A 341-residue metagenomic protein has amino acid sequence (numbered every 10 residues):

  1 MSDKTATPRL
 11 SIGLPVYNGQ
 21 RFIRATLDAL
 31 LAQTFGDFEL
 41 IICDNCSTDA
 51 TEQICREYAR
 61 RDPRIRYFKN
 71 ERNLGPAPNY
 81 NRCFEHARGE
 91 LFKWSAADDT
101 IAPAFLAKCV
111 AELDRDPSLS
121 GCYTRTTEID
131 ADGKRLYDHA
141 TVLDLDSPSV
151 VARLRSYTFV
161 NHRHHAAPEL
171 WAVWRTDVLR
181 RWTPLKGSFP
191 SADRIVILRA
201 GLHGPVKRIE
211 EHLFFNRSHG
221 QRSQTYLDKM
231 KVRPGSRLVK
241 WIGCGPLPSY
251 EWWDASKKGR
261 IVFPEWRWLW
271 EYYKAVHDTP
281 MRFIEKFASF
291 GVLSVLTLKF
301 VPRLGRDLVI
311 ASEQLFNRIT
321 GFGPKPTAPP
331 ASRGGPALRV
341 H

Functional and structural regions predicted by a protein language model:
M1-A29: N-proximal low-complexity "stem/linker" segments adjacent to membrane-targeting elements
I12, E85, A102, T124 (+2 more regions): Conserved nucleotide-sugar donor-binding catalytic segment
R24, D49-E57, A104: Acidic helix N-cap motif at the loop->helix transition within catalytic regions of sugar-transfer enzymes
D28-D37: Short, acidic, metal-binding catalytic loop of nucleotide-sugar glycosyltransferases
D44-Q53, R72, A96: A conserved acidic beta->alpha catalytic loop
N70-A87, T100: Glycine-rich, basic loop-to-helix element that forms the pyrophosphate-binding segment of sugar-nucleotide handling
F92: Short aromatic/hydrophobic "clamp" motif used to bind/position activated sugar donors
A104-D138: Conserved donor NDP-sugar-binding/catalytic core segment of glycosyltransferases
